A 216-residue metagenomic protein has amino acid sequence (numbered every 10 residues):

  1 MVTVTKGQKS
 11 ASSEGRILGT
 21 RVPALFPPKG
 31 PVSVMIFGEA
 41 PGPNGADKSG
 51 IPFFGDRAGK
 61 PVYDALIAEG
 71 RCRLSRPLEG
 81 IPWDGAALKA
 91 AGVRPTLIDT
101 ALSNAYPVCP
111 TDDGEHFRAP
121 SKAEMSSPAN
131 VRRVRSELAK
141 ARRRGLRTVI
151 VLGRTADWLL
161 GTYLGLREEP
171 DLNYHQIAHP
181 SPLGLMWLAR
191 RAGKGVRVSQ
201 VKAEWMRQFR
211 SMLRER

Functional and structural regions predicted by a protein language model:
M1-T148, T155-L164, L172, P182-M186 (+2 more regions): A polyanion-binding, active-site-adjacent surface
E69-R73, R167, M212-R216: Solvent-exposed amphipathic alpha-helical surface segments
E169-H179: Short hydrophobic/aromatic-enriched beta-strand-loop microsegments
R191-R214: A polyampholytic, Gly/Pro-enriched intrinsically disordered region
